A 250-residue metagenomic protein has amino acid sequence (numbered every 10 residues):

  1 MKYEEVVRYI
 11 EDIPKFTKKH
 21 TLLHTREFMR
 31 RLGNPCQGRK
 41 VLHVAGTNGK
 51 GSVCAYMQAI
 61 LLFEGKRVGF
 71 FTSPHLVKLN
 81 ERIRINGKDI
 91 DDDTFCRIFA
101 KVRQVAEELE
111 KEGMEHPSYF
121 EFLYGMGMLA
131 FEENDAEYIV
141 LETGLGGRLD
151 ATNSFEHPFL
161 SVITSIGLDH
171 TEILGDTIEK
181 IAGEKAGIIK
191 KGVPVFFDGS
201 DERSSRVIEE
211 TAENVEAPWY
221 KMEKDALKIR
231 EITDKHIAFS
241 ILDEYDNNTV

Functional and structural regions predicted by a protein language model:
M1, E156-H157: ATP-dependent carboxylate-amine ligase
M1-G46, V53-A55, A59-E64, F71 (+1 more regions): Short functional linear segments
E4, L22, C96, S205-E209: Short, surface-exposed alpha-helical segments at coil->helix boundaries
E11, L62, R103, E209 (+1 more regions): Class I S-adenosyl-L-methionine
N34-Q37, F63-E156, E172, R203: ATP-dependent carboxylate-amine ligase catalytic core
G46, F120, F197-S200: Glycine- and other small-residue-rich loops at beta-strand/loop junctions that grip anionic moieties
M57, G127, I208: Aromatic/hydrophobic pocket-lining residues that form π-stacking "cages" and hydrophobic walls in ligand
E110-E112, D135-E142, P158-T249: Acidic, Mg2+-coordinating active-site environments of NTP-dependent enzymes
